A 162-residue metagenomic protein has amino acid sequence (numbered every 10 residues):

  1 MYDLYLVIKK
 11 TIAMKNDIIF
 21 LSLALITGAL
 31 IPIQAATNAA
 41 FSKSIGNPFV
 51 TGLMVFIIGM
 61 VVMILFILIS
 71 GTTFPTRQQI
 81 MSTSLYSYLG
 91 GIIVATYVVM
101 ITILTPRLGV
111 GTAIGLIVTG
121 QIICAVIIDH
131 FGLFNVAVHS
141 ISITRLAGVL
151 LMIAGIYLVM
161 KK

Functional and structural regions predicted by a protein language model:
Y2-I26, K43, F49, I57-Y86 (+4 more regions): Membrane-interface interhelical linkers
L25, A29-I33, V61, I92 (+3 more regions): Hydrophobic/aromatic residues within the transmembrane alpha-helices of Major Facilitator Superfamily
K43-N47, M100-L116: Structural motif at transmembrane-helix junctions in multi-pass transporters
T51, L104, F131-L133: Hydrophobic/aromatic residues within transmembrane alpha-helices of multi-pass small-molecule transporters
M54, L116-I117, T144-A147: Hydrophobic core positions of alpha-helical segments in small-molecule transporters and transporter systems
I64-L68, V126, H130, Y157: Membrane-embedded alpha-helical segments of multi-pass transporters/permeases
I123-I143: C-terminal transmembrane-helix exit sites in multi-pass transporters
S142-M160: Hydrophobic transmembrane alpha-helices of multi-pass small-molecule transport proteins
